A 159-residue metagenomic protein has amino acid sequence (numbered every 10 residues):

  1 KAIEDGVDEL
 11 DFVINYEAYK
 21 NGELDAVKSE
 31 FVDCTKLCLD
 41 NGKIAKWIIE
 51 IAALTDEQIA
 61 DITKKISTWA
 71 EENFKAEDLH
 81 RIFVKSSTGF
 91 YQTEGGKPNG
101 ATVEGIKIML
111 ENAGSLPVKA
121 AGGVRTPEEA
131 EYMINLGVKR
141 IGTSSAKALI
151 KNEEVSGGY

Functional and structural regions predicted by a protein language model:
K1-E4, L54-K65, E104-L116, V124-R140: Catalytic cores of alpha/beta
E4-Y19, E72-G96, G122-Y159: Glycine-rich phosphate-binding active-site loops on the catalytic face of alpha/beta enzymes
D5, D33, L37, N41 (+4 more regions): Alpha-helical structural signal in soluble globular domains
D11-A18, G42-E50: Short, flexible active-site loops
E17-L39, A52-D61, T88-L110, P127-E128 (+1 more regions): Active-site-adjacent beta->alpha loops and helix N-cap segments on the catalytic face of soluble alpha/beta enzymes
A26, A121-G122: Residues that cap or flank secondary-structure elements
D40-I49, H80, N112-A121: Short beta-strand/loop segments at the ligand-binding rim of alpha/beta enzyme cores
I44-E50, L54-T63, T68-H80, K85: A contiguous pocket-lining binding segment that forms or flanks enzyme active sites
